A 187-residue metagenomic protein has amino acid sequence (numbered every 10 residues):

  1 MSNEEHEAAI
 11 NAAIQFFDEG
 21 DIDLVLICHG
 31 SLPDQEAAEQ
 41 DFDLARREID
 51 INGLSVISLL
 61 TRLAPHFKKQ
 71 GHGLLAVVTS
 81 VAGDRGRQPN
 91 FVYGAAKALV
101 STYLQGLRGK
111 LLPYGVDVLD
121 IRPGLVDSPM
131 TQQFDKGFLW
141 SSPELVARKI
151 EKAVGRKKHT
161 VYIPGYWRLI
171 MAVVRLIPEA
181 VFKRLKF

Functional and structural regions predicted by a protein language model:
M1-E5: Rossmann-fold cofactor-recognition segment
N11, Q15, L24, G30-R46 (+1 more regions): Conserved mid-core segment of classical short-chain dehydrogenase/reductases
L60, A96: Active-site helix of classical SDR
S80: Residue(s) in the substrate-gating loop at a strand-loop-helix junction that position the organic substrate next
G86-G94, G106: Active-site loop-to-helix junction immediately N-terminal to the catalytic Tyr of the SDR YXXXK motif in Rossmann-fold
D120, D135-A172: C-terminal helical subdomain
P123-Q133: Short, flexible catalytic-loop segment of classical short-chain dehydrogenase/reductase
